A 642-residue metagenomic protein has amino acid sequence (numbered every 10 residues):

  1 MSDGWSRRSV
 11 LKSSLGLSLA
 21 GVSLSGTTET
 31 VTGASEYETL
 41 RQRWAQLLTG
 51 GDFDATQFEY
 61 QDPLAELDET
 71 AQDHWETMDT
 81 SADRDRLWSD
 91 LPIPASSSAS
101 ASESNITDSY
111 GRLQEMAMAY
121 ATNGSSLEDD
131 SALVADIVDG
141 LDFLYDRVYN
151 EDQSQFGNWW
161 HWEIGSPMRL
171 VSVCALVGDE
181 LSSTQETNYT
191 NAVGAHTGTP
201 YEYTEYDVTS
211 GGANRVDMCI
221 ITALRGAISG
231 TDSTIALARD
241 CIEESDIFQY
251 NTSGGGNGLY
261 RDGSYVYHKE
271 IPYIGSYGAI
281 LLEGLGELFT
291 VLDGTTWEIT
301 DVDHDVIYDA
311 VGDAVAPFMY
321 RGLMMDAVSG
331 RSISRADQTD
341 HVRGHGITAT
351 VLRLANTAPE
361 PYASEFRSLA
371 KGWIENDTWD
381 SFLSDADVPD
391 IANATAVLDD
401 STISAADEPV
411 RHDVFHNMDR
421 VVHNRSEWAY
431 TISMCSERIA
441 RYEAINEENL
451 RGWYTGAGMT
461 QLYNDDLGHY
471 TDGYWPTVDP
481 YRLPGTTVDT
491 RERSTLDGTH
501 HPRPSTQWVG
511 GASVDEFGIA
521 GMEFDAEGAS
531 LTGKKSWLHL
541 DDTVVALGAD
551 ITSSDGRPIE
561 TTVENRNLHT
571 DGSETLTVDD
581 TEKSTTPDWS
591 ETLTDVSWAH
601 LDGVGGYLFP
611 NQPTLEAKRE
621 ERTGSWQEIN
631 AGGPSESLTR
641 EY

Functional and structural regions predicted by a protein language model:
S2, S9-E29: N-terminal export signals
R7-R8, L40-R43, K535: Short, cationic motifs built from Arg/Lys/His that form the positively charged side of catalytic pockets
S14, R112, S433-M434: Glycine-rich, histidine-containing beta strand-loop boundary motifs that form or position
G16, A34-S104: Low-complexity, Ser/Thr/Pro/Gly-enriched N-terminal "stalk/linker" regions
S35, T39, F58, D62 (+9 more regions): Alpha-helix boundary/N-cap detector
Y37-R41, E186, I347: Short amphipathic alpha-helical segments that mediate assembly, nucleic-acid/protein binding, or membrane association
W75-A336: Aromatic-lined, polymer-binding surfaces characteristic of secreted/periplasmic polysaccharide-degrading enzymes
L288-Y642: Extended polysaccharide-engagement surfaces of secreted carbohydrate-active enzymes
